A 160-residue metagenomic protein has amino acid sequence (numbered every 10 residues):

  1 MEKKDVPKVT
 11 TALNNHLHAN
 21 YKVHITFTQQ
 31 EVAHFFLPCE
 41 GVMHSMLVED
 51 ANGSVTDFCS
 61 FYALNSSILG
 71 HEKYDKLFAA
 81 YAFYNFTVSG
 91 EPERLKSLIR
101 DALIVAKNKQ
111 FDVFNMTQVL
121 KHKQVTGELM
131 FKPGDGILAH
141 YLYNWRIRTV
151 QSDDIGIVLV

Functional and structural regions predicted by a protein language model:
M1-Q30, F78-A80, G156-L159: Short amphipathic alpha-helix that is part of the acyltransferase structural core
V6-V9, H16, C39-D50: Beta-propeller domains
H24-V42: Active-site rim helix/loop that mediates acceptor-substrate recognition in acyltransferases
H44, D50-A51, D57-V160: Active-site/acyl-donor-binding loops of N-acyltransferases
